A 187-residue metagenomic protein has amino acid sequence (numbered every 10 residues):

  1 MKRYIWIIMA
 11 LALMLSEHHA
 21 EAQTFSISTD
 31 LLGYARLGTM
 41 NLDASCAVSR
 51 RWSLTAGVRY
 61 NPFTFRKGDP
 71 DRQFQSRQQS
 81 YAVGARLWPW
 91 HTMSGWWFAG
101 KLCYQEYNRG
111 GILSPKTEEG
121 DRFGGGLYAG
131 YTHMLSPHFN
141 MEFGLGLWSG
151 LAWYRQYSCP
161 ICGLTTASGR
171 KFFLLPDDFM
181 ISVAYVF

Functional and structural regions predicted by a protein language model:
M1-Y4: Positively charged n-region of N-terminal signal peptides that target proteins for export
I7-S16: Bacterial N-terminal signal peptides
S16-A22: Sec/Tat signal peptide C-region and signal peptidase I cleavage site
Q23-F25, R36-M40, Q75-Y81, E119-G125 (+1 more regions): Residues that define the transmembrane beta-barrel architecture of outer-membrane proteins
T24-I27, R66-D69, G110-L113, C162-S168: Extracytoplasmic loops and strand-loop junctions of Gram-negative outer membrane beta-barrel proteins
S26-D43, N61, T92: Solvent-exposed loop/turn segments connecting transmembrane beta-strands in outer-membrane beta-barrel proteins
C46-F143, S182-Y185: Gram-negative (and chloroplast) outer-membrane scaffold detector with strong preference for beta-barrel transmembrane
S136-F187: Predominantly the C-terminal beta-signal and adjacent terminal strand-loop region of outer-membrane beta-barrel
